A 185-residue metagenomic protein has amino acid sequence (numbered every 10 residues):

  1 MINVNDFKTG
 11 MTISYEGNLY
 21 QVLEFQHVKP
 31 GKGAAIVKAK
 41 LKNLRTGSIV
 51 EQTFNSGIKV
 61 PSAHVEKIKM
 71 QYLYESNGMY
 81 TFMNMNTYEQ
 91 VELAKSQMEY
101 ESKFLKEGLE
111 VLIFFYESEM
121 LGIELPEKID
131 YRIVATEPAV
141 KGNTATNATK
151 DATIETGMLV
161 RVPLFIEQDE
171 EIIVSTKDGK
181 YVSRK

Functional and structural regions predicted by a protein language model:
I2-E155, L159-K185: Acidic-enriched and Gly/Ser
